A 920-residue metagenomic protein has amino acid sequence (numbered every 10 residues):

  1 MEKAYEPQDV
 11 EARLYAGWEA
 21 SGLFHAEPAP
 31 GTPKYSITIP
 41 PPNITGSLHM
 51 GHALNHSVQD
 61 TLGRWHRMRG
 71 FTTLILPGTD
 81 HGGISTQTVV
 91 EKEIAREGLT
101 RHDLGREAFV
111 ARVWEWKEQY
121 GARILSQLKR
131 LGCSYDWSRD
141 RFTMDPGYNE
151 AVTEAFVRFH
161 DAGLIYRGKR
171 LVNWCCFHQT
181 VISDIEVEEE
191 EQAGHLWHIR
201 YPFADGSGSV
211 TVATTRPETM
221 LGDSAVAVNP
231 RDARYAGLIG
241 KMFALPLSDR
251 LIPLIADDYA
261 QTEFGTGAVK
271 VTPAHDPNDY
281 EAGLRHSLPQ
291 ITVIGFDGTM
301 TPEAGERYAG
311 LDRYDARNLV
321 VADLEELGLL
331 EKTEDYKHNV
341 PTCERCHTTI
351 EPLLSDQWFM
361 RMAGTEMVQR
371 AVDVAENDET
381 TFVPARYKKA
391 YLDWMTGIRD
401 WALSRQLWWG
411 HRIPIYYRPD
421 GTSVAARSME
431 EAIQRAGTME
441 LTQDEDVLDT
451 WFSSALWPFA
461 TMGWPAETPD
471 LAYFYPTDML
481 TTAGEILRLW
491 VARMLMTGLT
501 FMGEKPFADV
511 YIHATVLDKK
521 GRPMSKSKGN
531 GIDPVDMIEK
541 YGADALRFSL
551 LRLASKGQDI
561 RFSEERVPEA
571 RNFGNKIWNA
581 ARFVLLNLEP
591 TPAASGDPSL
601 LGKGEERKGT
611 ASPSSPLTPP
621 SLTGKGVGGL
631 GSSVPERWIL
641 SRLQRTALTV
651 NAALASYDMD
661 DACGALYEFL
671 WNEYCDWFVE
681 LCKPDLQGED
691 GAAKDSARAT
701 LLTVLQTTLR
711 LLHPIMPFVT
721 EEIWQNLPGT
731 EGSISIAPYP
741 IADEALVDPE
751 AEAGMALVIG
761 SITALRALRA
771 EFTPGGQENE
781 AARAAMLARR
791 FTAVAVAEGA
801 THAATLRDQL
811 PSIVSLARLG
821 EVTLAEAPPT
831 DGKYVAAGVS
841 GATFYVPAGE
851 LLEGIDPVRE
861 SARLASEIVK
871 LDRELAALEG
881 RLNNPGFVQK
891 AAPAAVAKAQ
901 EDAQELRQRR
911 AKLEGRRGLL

Functional and structural regions predicted by a protein language model:
M1-T38, I84, E91, V113-Q127 (+5 more regions): Conserved oxyanion/phosphate-binding beta-strand-loop segments in alpha/beta enzyme cores
A4, A20-S21, E91-S209, M220 (+10 more regions): Residue patterns forming the tRNA-binding/recognition surfaces of aminoacyl-tRNA synthetases and related DALR
A29-V90, V152, V212-T215, T219 (+5 more regions): N-terminal catalytic cores of NTP/NDP-binding nucleotidyl/phosphoryl-transfer enzymes
T72, P217-D297, E325, V368 (+2 more regions): Catalytic alpha/beta core of large soluble enzyme barrels
D80, C176, I182-E188, Y417 (+8 more regions): Acidic, turn-prone loop/beta-hairpin segments
F203, A213, D258-A260, H286-G298 (+1 more regions): Alpha-helical recognition segments enriched in aromatics with Gly/Pro capping that present substrate-recognition
P568, N726-L920: C-terminal low-complexity, glycine/proline- and small-hydrophobic-enriched intrinsically disordered tails that act as
T591-S632: Intrinsic disorder/low-complexity segments
